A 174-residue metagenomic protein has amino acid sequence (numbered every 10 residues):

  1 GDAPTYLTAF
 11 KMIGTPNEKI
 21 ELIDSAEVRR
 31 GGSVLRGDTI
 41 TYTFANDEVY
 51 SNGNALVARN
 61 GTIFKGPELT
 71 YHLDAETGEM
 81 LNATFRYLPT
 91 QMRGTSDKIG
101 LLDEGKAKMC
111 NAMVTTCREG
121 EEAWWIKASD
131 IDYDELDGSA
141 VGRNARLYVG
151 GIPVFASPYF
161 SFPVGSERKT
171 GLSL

Functional and structural regions predicted by a protein language model:
G1-L174: Structural signature for solvent-exposed beta-strand/loop edge elements and short helix-capping sites, enriched
